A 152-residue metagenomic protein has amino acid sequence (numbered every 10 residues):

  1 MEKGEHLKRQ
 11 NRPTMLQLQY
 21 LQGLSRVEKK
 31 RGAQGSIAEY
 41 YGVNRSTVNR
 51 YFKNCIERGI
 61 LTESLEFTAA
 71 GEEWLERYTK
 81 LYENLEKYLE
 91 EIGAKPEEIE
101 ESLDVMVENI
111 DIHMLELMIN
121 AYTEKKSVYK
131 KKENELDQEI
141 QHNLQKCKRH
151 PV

Functional and structural regions predicted by a protein language model:
M1-Y20: Short alpha-helical segments that sit at the start of domains
M15-K30, E39: Short amphipathic alpha-helical interface segments
A33-Q34: Helix-turn-helix DNA-binding elements, focusing on the entry/boundary residues of the two helices that contact DNA
N54, R58: Alpha-helical DNA-recognition elements
E63-L81: Basic, amphipathic "hinge/linker" alpha-helix immediately C-terminal to the N-terminal HTH DNA-binding motif
D104-V152: C-terminal regulatory/oligomerization modules of transcriptional regulators
